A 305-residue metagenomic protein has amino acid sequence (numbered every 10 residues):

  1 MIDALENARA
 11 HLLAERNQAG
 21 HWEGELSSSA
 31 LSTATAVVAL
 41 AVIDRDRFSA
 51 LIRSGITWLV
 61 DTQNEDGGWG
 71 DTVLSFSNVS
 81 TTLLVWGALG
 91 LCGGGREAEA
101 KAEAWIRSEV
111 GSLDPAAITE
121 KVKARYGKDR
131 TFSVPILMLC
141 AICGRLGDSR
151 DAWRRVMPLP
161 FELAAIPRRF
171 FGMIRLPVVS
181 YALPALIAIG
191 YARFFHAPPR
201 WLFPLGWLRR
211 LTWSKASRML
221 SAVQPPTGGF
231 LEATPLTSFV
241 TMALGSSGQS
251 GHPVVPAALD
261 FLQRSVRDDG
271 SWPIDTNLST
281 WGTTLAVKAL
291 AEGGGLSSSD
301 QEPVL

Functional and structural regions predicted by a protein language model:
M1-L305: Preference for long, amphipathic alpha-helical scaffolds in soluble/luminal domains and all-alpha bundles
